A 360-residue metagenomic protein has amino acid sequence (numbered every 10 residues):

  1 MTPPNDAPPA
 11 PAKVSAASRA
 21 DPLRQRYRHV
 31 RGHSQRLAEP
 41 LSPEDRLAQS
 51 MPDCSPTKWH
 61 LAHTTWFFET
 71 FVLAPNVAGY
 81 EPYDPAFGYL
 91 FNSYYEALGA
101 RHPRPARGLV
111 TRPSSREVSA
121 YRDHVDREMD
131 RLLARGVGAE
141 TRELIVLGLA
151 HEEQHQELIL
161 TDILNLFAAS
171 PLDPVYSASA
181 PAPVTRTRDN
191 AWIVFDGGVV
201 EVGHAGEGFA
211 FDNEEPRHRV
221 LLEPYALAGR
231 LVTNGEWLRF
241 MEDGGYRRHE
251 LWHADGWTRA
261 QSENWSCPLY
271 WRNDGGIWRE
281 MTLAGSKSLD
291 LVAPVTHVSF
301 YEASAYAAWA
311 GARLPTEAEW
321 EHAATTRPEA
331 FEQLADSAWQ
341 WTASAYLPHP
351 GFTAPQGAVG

Functional and structural regions predicted by a protein language model:
T2-S50: N-terminal regions that are enriched for targeting/export leaders and immediately downstream pro/stem segments
L23-R26, V30-L37, T64, S114 (+4 more regions): Alpha-helical packing segments of well-folded alpha/beta enzyme cores
E44-A100, A134-P181, T185, G229-N234 (+6 more regions): Short, contiguous alpha-helical
E69, P75-R107, E117-G136, A226-A324: Active-site microenvironments of metalloenzymes and redox enzymes
L109-V110, H204-L222: Short, polar loop/linker segments at the starts of domains and inter-domain junctions
A178-F195, V199-E201, A205-G208: Extracytoplasmic and endomembrane cell-envelope/extracellular-matrix remodeling and assembly machinery
E215-H218, D243-W265, L334-G360: Surface-exposed recognition segments
V292, T296, A318-A335, S344-A345 (+1 more regions): Short, well-ordered junction/capping motifs at the entry into regular secondary structure
